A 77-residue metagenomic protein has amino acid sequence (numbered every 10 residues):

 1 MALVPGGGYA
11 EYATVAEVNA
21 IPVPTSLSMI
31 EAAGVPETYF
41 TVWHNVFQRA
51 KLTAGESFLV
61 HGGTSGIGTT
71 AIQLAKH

Functional and structural regions predicted by a protein language model:
M1-P22, M29, P36-F40, R49-A50: Glycine-rich phosphate/adenylate-binding loop and adjacent beta-alpha elements of nucleotide- or dinucleotide-binding
S26-M29, A71: Short coil/turn segments at secondary-structure junctions
A33-H77: Mid-domain Rossmann-like dinucleotide-binding core that forms the NAD(H)/NADP(H) cofactor-binding site
